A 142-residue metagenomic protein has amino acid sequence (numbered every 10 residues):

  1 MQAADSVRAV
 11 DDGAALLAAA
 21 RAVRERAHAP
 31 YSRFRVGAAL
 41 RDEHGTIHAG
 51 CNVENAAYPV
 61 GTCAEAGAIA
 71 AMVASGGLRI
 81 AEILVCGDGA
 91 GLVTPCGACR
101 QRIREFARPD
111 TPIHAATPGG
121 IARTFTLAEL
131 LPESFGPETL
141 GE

Functional and structural regions predicted by a protein language model:
Q2-A29, L78-E142: C-terminal binding/interaction regions
A19-A22, A64-M72: Short, well-ordered amphipathic alpha-helical segments that serve as non-catalytic structural scaffolds within diverse
S32-R33, T62: Short glycine/proline-enriched turns and hinge-like loops at secondary-structure junctions
R33-D42: Short beta-strand scaffold segments in enzyme catalytic cores
R41, A70-G77: Alpha-helix C-terminal capping segments
C51-A66: Compact, glycine-rich, soluble single-domain proteins
